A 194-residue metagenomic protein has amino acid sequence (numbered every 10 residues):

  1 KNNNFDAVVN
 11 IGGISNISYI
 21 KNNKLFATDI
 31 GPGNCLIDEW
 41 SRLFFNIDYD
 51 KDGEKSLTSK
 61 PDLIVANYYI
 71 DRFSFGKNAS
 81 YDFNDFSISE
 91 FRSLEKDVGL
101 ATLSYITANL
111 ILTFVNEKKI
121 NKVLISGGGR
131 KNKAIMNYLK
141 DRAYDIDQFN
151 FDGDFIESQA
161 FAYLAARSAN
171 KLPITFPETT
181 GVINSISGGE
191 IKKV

Functional and structural regions predicted by a protein language model:
K1-D6: Conserved phosphate-binding catalytic cores of ATP/NTP-utilizing and phosphoryl-transfer enzymes
V8-I14, S18, D29-G31: Short beta-strand segments
N23-A108, I120, N170-I174, T180-V194: Conserved ATP-utilizing enzyme core subdomain
A108-N116: A short, acidic, amphipathic alpha-helical segment used as a generic capping/interface helix at domain edges
V115-I120, L124, A143-F149: C-terminal helix-coil-helix/basic helical segment that borders enzyme active sites and/or dimer interfaces and provides
I120-L139: Glycine-rich phosphate-binding loops at beta-strand->alpha-helix junctions
K140-A160: Conserved phosphate-binding/catalytic loops in two-lobed NTP-binding clefts
I146-F149, L164-R167, L172-P173: A conserved acidic, glycine/proline-rich C-terminal tail/linker
